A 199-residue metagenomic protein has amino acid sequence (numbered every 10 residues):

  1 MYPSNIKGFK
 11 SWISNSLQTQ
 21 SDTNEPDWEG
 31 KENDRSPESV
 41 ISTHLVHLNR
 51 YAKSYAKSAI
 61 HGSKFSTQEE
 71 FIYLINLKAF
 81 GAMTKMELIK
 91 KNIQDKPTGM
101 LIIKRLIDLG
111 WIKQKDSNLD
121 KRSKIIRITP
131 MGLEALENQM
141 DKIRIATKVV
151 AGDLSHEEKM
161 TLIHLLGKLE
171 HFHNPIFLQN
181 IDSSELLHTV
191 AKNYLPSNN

Functional and structural regions predicted by a protein language model:
M1-S63: N-terminal leader segment of winged-helix/HTH proteins
P37, I41, Q68-E70, I128-M131 (+1 more regions): N-terminal positioning helix adjacent to the helix-turn-helix/winged-helix DNA-binding module
L48-A52, E69, K142, L165: Amphipathic, well-ordered alpha-helical segments in soluble domains
K57-Q94, T98, I181: N-terminal helix-turn-helix DNA-binding core of bacterial DNA-binding proteins
I75-A79, M140, G167: Short, locally clustered residues in the helix-turn-helix/winged-helix DNA-binding domain
R105-M160: Charged, amphipathic alpha-helical coiled-coil/dimerization segments
I143-N199: Terminal interaction helix/tail motif
